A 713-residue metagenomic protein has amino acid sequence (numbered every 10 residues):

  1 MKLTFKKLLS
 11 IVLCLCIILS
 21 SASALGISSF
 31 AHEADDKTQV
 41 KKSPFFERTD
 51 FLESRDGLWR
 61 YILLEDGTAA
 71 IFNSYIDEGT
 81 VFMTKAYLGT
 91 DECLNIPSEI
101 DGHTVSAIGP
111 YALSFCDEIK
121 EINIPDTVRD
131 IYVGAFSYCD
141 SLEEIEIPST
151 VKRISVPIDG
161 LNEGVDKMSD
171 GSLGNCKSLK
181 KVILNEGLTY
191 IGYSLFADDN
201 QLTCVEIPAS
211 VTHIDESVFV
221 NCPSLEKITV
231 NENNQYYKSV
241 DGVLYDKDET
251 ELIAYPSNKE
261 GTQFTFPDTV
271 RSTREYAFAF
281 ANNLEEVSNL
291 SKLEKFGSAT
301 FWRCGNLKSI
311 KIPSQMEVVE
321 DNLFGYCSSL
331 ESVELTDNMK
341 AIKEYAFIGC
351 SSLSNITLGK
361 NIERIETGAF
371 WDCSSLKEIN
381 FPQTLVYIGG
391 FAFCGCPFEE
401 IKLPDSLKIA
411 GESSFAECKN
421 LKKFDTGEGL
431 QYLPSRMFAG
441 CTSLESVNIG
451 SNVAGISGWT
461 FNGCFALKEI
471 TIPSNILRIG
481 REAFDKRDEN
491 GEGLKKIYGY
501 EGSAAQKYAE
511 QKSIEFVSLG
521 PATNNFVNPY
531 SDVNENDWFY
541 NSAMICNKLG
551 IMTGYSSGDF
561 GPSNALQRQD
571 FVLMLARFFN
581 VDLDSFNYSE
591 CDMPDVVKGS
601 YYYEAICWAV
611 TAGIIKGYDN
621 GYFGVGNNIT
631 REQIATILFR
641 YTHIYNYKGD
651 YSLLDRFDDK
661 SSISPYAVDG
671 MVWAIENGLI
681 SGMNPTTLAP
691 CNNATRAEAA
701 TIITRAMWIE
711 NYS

Functional and structural regions predicted by a protein language model:
K6-A22: Sec-dependent N-terminal signal peptides
L19-T38: Sec-dependent signal peptide cleavage junction
L25-F30, P521-W538, T553-V572, A576-Y603 (+4 more regions): Feature responds to low-complexity, polar/acidic, surface-exposed segments characteristic of secreted/exported proteins
A34-L52, E515-Y530, W708-S713: Low-complexity, Pro/Thr/Ser/Gly/Ala-rich linker/spacer regions in secreted, extracellular modular proteins
S43-A86, D241-V243, K247: Short beta-strand/loop segment at the start of cytosolic alpha/beta domains
E65-G67, G89-A107, D117-D130, D140-V156 (+16 more regions): Structural signature of tandem-repeat unit edges
I96, L244-Y245, L252, A509 (+2 more regions): Extracellular/surface recognition and adhesion modules
G109-A112, Y132-A135, S169-S172, G192-L195 (+14 more regions): Consensus positions within tandem repeat domains that build extended binding/scaffold surfaces
